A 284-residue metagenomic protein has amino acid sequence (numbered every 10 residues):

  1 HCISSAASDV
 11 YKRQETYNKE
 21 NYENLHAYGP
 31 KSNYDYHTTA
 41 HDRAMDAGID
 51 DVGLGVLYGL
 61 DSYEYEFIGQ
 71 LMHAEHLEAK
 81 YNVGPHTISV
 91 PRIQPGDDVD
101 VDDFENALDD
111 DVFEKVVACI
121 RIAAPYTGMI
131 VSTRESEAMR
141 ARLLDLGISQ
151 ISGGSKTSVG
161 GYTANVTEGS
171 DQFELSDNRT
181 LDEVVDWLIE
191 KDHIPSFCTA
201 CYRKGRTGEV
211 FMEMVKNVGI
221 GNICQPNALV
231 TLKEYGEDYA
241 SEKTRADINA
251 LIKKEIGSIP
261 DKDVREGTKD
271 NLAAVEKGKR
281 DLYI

Functional and structural regions predicted by a protein language model:
H1-A7, Y11: Single conserved hydrophobic/aromatic residue that forms the stacking wall/gate of nucleotide- or nucleobase-binding
D9-P30, H41-A44: Phosphate/diphosphate-binding glycine-rich loops and adjacent basic-rich segments that engage nucleotide
V10, S62, E66, E105-L108 (+3 more regions): Catalytic cores of large soluble enzymes that bind and process phosphate-bearing ligands
E15-T16, L57-Y58, K156, C201-Y202: Residue-level "edge-of-site" marker
K19-Y22, G96-D100, G161-Y162: Short acidic/His/Gly/Ser-rich catalytic and metal-binding motifs that mark active-site loops of diverse hydrolases
Y22-Y34, V101-D109, G169-E174: Glycine-rich tight-turn/loop motif centered on a GG-T
D35-V99, D110-A138, D145, Q150 (+1 more regions): Conserved C-terminal portion of the radical SAM core fold that forms the substrate/S-adenosylmethionine-binding
A141-S149, S155-I284: Radical SAM enzyme core and accessory elements
